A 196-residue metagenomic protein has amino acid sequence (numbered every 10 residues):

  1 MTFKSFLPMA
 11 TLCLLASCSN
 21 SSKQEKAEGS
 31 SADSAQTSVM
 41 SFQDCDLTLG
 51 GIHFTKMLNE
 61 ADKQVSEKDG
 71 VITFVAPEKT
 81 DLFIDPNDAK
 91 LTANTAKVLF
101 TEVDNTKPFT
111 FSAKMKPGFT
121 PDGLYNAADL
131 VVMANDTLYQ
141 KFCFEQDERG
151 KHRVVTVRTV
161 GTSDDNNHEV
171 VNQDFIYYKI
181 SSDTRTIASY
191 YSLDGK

Functional and structural regions predicted by a protein language model:
M1-L7: Bacterial N-terminal signal peptides that target proteins for export
P8-L12: Hydrophobic helical h-region of N-terminal Sec-dependent signal peptides in bacterial secretory/periplasmic proteins
A16-S17: C-terminal motif of bacterial Sec signal peptides marking the signal peptidase cleavage site
N20: Short, conserved catalytic or interaction motifs in soluble domains
K23-K196: Extracellular glycan-recognition regions
